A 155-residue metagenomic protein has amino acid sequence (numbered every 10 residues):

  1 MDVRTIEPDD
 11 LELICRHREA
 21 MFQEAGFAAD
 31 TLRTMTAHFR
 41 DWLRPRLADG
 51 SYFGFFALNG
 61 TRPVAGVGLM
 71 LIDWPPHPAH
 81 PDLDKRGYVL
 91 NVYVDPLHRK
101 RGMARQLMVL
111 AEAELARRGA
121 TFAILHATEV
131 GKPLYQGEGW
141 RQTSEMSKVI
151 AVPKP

Functional and structural regions predicted by a protein language model:
D2-R16, F27: A short beta-loop-alpha structural element at the N-terminal edge of CoA-dependent acyl/N-acetyltransferase catalytic
F22-W42: Conserved GNAT-fold acetyl-CoA-binding loop/helix
L43-F56, Y88: A short helix-loop-beta-strand connector motif used in the catalytic cores of GNAT acetyltransferases and, in some
F56, R62-L71, Y88, Y93: Conserved beta-strand in the GNAT
W74-H77, I124-V130, Q136, R141-P155: Conserved catalytic-core motifs of GNAT/GCN5-like acyltransferases
A79-P96, S147: Conserved acetyl-CoA binding element of GNAT-fold acetyltransferases
H98-L110: Conserved acetyl-CoA pyrophosphate-binding loop and the N-cap/start of the following alpha-helix in GNAT-like
M108, L115-A127: Conserved GNAT acetyl-CoA-binding A-motif
